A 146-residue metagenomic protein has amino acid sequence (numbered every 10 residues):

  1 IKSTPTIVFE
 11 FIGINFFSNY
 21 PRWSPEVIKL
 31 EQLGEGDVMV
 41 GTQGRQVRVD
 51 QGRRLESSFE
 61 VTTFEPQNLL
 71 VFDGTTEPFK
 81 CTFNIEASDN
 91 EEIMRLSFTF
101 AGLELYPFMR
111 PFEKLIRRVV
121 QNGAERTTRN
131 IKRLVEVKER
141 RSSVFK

Functional and structural regions predicted by a protein language model:
I1-G34: Hydrophobic ligand-binding cavity/cleft-lining segments
I1-K2, L30-Q32, R53-E56, T99-E104: Short hydrophobic/aromatic-rich motifs at helix boundaries and adjacent loops
S3, R45, K114-L115: Short, contiguous strand/loop micro-motifs
E10-S18, R117, R129, R133-V137: Short, intrinsically disordered, mixed-charge
Y20-W23, R54, L105, A124: Alpha-helix N-cap/helix-start motif
L30-K80, I93, R126-F145: Glycine-rich portal/gate segments that line the openings of hydrophobic small-molecule binding cavities
D73-R126, S142: Beta-strand/loop substructures that line and gate deep hydrophobic ligand-binding cavities in soluble
